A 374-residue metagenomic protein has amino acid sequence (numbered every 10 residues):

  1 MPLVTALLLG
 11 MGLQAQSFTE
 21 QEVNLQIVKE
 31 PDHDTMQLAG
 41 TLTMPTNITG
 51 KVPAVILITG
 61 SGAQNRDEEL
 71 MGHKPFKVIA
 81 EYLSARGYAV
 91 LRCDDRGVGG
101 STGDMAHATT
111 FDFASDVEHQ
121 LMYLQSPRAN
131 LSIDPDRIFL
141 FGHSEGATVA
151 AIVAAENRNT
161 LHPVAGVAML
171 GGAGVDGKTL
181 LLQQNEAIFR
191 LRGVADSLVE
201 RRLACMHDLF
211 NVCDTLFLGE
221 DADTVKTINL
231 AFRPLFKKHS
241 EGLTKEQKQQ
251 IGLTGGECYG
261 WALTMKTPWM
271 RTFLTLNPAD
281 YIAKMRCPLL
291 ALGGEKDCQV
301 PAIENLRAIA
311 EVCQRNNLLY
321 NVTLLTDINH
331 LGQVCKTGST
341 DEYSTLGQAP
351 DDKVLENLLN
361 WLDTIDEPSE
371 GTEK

Functional and structural regions predicted by a protein language model:
Q16-G50: N-terminal cap/lid segment of alpha/beta-hydrolase-fold proteins
K51-G60: Short beta-strand element of the alpha/beta-hydrolase
V78-G100: Conserved alpha/beta-hydrolase
H107-F111, Y123-H143, C213: Gly/Ser-rich "nucleophile elbow"/oxyanion-hole loop immediately N-terminal to the catalytic nucleophile in hydrolases
L170-Y281: Accessory cap/linker subdomain of secreted extracellular hydrolases
M285, A291-G293: Short beta-strand/loop motif that positions the catalytic acidic residue of the alpha/beta-hydrolase fold
C298-E304: Conserved alpha/beta-hydrolase "acid-adjacent" motif
L331, G338-K374: Catalytic active-site module of serine/aspartate enzymes centered on a nucleophile-bearing elbow/loop
